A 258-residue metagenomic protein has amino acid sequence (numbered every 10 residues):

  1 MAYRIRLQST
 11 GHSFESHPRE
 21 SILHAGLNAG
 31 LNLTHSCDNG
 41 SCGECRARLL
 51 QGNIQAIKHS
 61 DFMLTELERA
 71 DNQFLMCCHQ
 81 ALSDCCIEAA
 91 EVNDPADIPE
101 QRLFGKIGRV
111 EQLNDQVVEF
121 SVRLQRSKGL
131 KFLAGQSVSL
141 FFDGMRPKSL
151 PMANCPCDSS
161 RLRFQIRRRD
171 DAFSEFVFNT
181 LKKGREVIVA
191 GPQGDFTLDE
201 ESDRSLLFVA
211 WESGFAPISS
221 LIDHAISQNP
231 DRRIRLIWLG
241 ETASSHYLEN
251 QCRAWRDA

Functional and structural regions predicted by a protein language model:
M1-T34: N-terminal pre-ligand scaffold of iron-sulfur
E15, S36, Q80, K131 (+1 more regions): Residue-level "contact hotspot" at macromolecular interaction interfaces
A25-T34, E44-N93: Iron-sulfur (Fe-S) cluster-binding segments and ferredoxin-like electron-carrier domains, especially [2Fe-2S]
N93, G144-R146, G191-F196: Short, charged beta-turn/beta-strand-edge "cap" motif at the junction between a beta-strand and an adjacent loop
P99-E186, R204, G240-T242: Ferredoxin-reductase
S159-S160, R167-A258: FNR/FR-type flavoprotein reductase catalytic core
